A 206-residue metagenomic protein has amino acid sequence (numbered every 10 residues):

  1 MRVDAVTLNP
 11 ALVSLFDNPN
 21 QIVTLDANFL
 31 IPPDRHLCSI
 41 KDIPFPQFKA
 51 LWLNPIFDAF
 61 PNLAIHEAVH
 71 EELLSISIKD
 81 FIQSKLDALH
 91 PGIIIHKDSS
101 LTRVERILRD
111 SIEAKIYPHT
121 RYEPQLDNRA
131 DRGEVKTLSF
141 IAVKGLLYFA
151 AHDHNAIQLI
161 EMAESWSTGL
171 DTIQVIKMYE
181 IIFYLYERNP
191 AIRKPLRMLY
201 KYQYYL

Functional and structural regions predicted by a protein language model:
R2-K144, A156-L206: Active-site-proximal, substrate-binding regions of enzyme catalytic domains and RNA-binding/basic surfaces
L25, A150-A151: Short beta-strand scaffold positions
L147: Short acidic/polar active-site loop segments enriched in Thr and Asp
